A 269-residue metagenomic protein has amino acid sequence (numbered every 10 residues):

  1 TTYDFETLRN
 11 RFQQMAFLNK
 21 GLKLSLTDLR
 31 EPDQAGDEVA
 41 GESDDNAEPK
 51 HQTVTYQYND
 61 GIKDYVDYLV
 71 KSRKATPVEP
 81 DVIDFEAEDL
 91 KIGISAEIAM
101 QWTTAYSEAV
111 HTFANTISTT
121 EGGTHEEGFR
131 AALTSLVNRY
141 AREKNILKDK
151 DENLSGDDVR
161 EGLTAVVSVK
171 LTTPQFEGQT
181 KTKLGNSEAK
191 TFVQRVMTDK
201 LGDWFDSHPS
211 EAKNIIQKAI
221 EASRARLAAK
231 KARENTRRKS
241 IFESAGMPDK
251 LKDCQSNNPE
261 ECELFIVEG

Functional and structural regions predicted by a protein language model:
T1-E268: GHKL-family ATPase ATP-binding module
